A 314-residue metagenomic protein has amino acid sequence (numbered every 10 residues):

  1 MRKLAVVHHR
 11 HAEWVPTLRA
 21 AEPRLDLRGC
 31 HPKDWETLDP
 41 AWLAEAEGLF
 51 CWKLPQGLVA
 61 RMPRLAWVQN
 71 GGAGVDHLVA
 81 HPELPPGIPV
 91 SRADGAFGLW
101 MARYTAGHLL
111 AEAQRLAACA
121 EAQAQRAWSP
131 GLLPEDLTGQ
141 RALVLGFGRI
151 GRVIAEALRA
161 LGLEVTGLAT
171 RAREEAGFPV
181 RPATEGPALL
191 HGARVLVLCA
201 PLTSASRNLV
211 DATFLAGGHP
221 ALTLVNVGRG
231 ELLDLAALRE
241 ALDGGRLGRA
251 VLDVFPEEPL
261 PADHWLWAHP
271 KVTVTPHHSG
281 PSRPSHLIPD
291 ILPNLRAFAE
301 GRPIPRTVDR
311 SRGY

Functional and structural regions predicted by a protein language model:
M1-A46: N-terminal glycine-/charge-rich "phosphate-binding" loop or analogous flexible N-terminal tail
P32-W42, Q56-V59, F178-G192: Short acidic low-complexity segments
E45-A120, G131: Phosphate/diphosphate ligand-binding glycine-rich loop within oxidoreductases
W52, G71, C199-L202, N226-V227 (+1 more regions): Short, well-ordered coil/turn residues at beta-beta hairpins and beta-strand->alpha-helix junctions within
A102-A118, A160-L163, D290-R302: Oxidoreductase and adenylate-handling cofactor-binding alpha/beta cores
C119-V153: Glycine-rich NAD(P)-binding loop of Rossmann-like domains
R171-W265: Rossmann-like adenosine-cofactor binding region
A221, V227-Y314: Rossmann-like dinucleotide-binding domain for NAD(H)/NADP(H)
